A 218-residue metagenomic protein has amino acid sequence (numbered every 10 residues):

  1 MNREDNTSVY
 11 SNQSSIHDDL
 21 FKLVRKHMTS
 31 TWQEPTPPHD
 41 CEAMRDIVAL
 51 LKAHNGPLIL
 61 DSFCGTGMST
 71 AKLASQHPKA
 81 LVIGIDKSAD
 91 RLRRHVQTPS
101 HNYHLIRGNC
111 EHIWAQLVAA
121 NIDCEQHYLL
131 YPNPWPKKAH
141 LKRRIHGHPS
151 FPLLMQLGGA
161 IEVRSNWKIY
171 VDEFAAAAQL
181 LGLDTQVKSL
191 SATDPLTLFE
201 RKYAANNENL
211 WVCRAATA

Functional and structural regions predicted by a protein language model:
M1-L58, M68-Q76: S-adenosyl-L-methionine
S62, I85: Conserved beta-strand/loop positions that form the S-adenosyl-L-methionine
F63-G67: Class I SAM-dependent methyltransferase "Motif I" SAM/SAH-binding loop
S88: Conserved SAM/SAH-binding beta-strand->alpha-helix loop
V96-N121: S-adenosyl-L-methionine
K142-S150: Charged helix-capping and loop-helix junction motifs
G158-S165: Conserved beta-strand signature within the Rossmann-like core of class I S-adenosyl-L-methionine
Y170-A177, L181-A218: Class I S-adenosyl-L-methionine
